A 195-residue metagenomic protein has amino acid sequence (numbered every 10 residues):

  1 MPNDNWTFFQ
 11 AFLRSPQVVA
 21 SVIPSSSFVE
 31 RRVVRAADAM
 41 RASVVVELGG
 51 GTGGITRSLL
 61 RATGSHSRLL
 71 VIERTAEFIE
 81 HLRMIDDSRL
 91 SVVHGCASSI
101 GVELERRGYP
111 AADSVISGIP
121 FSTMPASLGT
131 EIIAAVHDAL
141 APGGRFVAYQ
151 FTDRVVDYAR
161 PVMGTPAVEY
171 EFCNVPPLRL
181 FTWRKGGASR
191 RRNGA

Functional and structural regions predicted by a protein language model:
N3-M40: Class I SAM-dependent methyltransferase Rossmann-like catalytic core, especially the SAM/SAH-binding loop
A42-G51: Conserved class I S-adenosyl-L-methionine
T52-G64: Conserved SAM-binding loop of SAM-dependent methyltransferases across substrates and taxa, primarily the Class I
R68-E73: Conserved SAM-binding motif I beta-strand of class I
I79-Y109: S-adenosyl-L-methionine
T130-P142: A short glycine-rich, Lys/Arg-flanked "PGG" loop and its adjoining helix->strand segment in the class I
G143-Q150: Conserved beta-strand signature within the Rossmann-like core of class I S-adenosyl-L-methionine
E171-A195: Core SAM-dependent methyltransferase catalytic element
